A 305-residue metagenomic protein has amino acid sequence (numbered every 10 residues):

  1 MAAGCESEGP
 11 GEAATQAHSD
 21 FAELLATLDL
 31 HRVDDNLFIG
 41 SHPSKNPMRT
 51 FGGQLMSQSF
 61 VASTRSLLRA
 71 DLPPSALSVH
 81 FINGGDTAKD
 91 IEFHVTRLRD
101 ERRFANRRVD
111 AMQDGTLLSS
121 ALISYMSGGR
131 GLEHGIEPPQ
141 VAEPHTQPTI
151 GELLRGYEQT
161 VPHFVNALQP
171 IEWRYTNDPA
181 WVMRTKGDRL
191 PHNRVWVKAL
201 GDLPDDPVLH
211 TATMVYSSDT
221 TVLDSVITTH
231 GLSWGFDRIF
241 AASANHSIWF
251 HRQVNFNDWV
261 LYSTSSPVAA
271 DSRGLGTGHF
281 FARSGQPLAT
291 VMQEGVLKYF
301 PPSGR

Functional and structural regions predicted by a protein language model:
A2-R305: Terminal targeting signals and extreme-terminal segments of soluble enzymes
